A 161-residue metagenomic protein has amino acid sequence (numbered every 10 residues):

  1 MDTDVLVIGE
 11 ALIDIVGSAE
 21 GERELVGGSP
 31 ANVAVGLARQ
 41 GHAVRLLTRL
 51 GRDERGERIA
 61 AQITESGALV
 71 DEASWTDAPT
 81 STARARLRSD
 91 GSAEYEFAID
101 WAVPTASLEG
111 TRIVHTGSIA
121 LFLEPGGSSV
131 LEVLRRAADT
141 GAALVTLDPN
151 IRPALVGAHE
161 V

Functional and structural regions predicted by a protein language model:
M1-L69, A83: Glycine-rich phosphate/adenosyl-contacting loop at the front of the ribokinase-like
L6, G17, E24, V35 (+6 more regions): Residue-level signal for the start and early helices of compact helical domains
D14, D53, V103, A154-L155: Flexible, glycine-rich phosphate/dinucleotide-binding loops and adjacent beta-alpha linkers at cofactor/substrate
I15-V16, E96, E124, L155: Residues that scaffold the ATP/ADP-binding catalytic core of kinase and kinase-like folds
R23, F97, G127: Flexible, glycine- and charge-enriched loops at secondary-structure boundaries
A43-L123, A142-A143: Conserved N-terminal subdomain of the carbohydrate kinase-like
I113-V161: Conserved beta-alpha-beta core of the PfkB/ribokinase-like small-molecule kinase fold
